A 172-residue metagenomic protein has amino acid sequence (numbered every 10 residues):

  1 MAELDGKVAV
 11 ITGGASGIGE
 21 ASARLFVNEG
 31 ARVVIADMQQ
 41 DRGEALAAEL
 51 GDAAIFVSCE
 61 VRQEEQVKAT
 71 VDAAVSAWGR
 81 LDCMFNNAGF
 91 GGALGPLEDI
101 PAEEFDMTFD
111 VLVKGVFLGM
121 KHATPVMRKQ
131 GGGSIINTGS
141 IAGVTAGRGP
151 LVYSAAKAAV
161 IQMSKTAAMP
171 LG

Functional and structural regions predicted by a protein language model:
L4-V34: Canonical Rossmann dinucleotide-binding motif of NAD(H)/NADP(H)-dependent dehydrogenases/reductases, specifically
V27, G115, G143-A146, L151-A159: The catalytic Tyr-X3-Lys active-site helix of short-chain dehydrogenase/reductase
Q40-D41, C59-T70, A102: The beta1-alpha1 cofactor-binding region of Rossmann-like NAD(H)/NADP(H)-dependent oxidoreductases
K68, G91-D106, K129, G149-V152: Conserved mid-core segment of classical short-chain dehydrogenase/reductases
E98-F117, G132, I136, V160-I161: Catalytic Tyr-X3-Lys loop
M120, A156, S164: Active-site helix of classical SDR
P125, M169-P170: Alpha-helical segment proximal to the catalytic Tyr-Lys
S140: Residue(s) in the substrate-gating loop at a strand-loop-helix junction that position the organic substrate next
